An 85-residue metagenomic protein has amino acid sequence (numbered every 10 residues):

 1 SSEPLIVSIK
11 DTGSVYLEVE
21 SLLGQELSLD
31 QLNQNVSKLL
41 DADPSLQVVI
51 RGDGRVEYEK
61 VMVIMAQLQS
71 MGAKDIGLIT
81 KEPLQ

Functional and structural regions predicted by a protein language model:
S1-Q85: Long, low-hydrophobicity, acidic/polar, solvent-exposed interaction domains
